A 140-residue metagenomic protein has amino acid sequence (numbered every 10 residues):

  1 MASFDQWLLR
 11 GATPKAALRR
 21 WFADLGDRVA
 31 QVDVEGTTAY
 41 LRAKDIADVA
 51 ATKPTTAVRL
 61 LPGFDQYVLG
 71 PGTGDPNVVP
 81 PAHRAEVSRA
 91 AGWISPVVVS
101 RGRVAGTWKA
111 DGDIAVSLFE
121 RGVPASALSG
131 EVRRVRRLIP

Functional and structural regions predicted by a protein language model:
M1-P140: Long, charged, low-complexity, helical-prone intrinsically disordered regions
